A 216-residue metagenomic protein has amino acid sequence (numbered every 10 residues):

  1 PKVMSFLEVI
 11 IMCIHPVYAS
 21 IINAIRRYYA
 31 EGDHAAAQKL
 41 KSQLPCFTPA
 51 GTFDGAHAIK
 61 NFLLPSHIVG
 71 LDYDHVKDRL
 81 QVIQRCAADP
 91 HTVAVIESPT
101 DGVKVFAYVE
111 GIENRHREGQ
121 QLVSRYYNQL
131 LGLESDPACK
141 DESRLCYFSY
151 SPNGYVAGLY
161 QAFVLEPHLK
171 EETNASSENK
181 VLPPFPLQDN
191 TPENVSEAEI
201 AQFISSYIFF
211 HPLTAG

Functional and structural regions predicted by a protein language model:
P1-H67: DNA replication initiation on ssDNA origins
H15-A19, N23, K60, L64-A88 (+3 more regions): Modules that initiate DNA replication and primer synthesis
P45-F47, I68-V69, V103, S143-C146: A broad, low-specificity signal marking well-ordered, structured residues that form hydrophobic/aromatic
H57-I59, V93, E134: Generic recognition of flexible, low-complexity loop/linker segments
L71, V95, F148: Hydrophobic residues at beta-strand termini and immediately following loops that shape nucleotide-binding pockets
V93-T100, D136-D141: Short beta-strand
L130-K180: Catalytic "initiation/cleavage/transfer" segments centered on a nucleophilic residue and adjacent nucleic-acid-engaging
